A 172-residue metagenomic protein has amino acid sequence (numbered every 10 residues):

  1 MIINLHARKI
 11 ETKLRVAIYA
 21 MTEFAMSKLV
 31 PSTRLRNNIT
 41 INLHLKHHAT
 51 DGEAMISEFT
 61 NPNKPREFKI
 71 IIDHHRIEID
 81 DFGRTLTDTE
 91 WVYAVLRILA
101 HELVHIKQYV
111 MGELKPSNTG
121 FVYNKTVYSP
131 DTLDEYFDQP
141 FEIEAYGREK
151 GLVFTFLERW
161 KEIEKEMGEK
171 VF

Functional and structural regions predicted by a protein language model:
I2, R8-I71: Auxiliary, metal-adjacent structural segments of Zn-dependent hydrolase domains
K28-R36, E113-K115, F156-E164: Surface-exposed helix-capping loop/turn segments at secondary-structure junctions
T50-Y93, Y109: Active-site scaffold of zinc-dependent metalloenzymes
I79, H105, L114: Active-site micro-motifs of SAM-dependent methyltransferase domains
W91-K107: Short alpha-helix carrying the canonical HExxH Zn2+-binding catalytic motif
Y93-A94, Y109-E142: Post-HEXXH active-site segment of zinc metalloproteases
E102, I106, V110, R148 (+1 more regions): Short alpha-helical functional segments enriched in proximate histidine and acidic residues
D131-F172: Long, well-structured alpha-helical subdomains associated with metal-dependent extracellular/ecto-lumenal hydrolases
